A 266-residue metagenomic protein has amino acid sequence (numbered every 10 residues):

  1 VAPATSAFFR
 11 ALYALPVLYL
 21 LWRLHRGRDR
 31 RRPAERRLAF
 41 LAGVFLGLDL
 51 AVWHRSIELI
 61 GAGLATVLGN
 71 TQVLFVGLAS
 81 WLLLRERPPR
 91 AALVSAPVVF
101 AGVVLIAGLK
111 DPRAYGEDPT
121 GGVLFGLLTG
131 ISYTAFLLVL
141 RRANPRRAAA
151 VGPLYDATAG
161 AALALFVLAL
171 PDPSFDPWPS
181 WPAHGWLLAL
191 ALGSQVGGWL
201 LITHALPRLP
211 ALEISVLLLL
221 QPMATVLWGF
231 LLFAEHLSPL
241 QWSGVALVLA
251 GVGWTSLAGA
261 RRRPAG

Functional and structural regions predicted by a protein language model:
V1, E58, A107-P119, A169-L187 (+1 more regions): Membrane-interface helix termini and inter-helical loops of multi-pass transporters
V1-A4, L15-L18, V76-L78, L82 (+5 more regions): Transmembrane alpha-helical segments that form core, pore/gating elements of small-molecule transporters/exporters
T5-P16, H54-R87, A92, T129 (+1 more regions): Specific alpha-helical transmembrane segments that line the substrate/conduction pathway and gating interfaces
S6-F9, A65-T71, L140-A162, Q195-L231: Helix-helix packing/entry segments at the starts of transmembrane helices
A7, A11, A107-G108, A183 (+1 more regions): C-terminal-most transmembrane helix of multi-pass membrane proteins
F9, R28-V52, T120-T129, P177-G197 (+1 more regions): Loop-to-transmembrane-helix transition segments
L18, A79, P88-K110, G130-Y133 (+2 more regions): Hydrophobic transmembrane alpha-helices of multi-pass small-molecule transport proteins
G43, G47, A51, V73-L78 (+6 more regions): Hydrophobic/small/kink-forming positions within alpha-helical transmembrane segments of polytopic membrane proteins
